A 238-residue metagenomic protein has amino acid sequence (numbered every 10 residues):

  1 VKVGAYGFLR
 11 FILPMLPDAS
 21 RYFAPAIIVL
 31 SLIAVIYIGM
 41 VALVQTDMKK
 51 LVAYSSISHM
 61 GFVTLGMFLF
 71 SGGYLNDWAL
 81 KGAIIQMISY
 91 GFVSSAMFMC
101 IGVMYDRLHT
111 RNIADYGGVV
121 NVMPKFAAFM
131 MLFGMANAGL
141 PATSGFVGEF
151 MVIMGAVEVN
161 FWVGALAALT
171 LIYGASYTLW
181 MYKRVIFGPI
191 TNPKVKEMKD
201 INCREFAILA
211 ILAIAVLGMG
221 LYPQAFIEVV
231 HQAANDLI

Functional and structural regions predicted by a protein language model:
V1-I186: Hydrophobic transmembrane alpha-helices and their helix-loop junctions in integral membrane proteins
N121-K125, L179-I238: Cytoplasmic/organellar membrane-interface segments at the starts of transmembrane helices in multi-pass inner-membrane
